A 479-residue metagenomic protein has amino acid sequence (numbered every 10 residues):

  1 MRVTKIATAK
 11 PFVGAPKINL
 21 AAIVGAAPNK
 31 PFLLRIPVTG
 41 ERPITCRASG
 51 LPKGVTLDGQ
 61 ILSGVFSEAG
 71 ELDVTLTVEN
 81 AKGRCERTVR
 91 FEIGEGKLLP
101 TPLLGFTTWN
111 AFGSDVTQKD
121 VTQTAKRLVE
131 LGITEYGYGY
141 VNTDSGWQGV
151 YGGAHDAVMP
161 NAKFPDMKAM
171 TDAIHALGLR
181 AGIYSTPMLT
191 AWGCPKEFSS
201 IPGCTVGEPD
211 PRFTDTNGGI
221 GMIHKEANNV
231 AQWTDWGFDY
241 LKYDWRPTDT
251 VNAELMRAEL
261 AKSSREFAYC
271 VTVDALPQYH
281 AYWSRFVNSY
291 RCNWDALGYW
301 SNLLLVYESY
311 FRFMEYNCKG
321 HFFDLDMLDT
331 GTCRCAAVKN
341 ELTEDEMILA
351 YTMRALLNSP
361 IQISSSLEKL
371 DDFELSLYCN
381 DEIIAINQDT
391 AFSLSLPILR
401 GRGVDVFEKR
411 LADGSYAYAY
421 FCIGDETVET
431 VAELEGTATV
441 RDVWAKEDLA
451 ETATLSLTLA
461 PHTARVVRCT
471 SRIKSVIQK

Functional and structural regions predicted by a protein language model:
T4-P16: Proline/serine/threonine-rich low-complexity linkers at boundaries of modular beta-sandwich domains
A15-P43: Solvent-exposed, low-complexity, repeat-rich "mucin-like" stalks and linkers
T39-Q60, R87: Surface-exposed or secretory-pathway low-complexity segments enriched in glycine-proline and Ser/Thr/acidic residues
Q60-A69: Extracellular/luminal low-complexity segments enriched in Ser/Thr/Pro
T122-T250: Aromatic-lined carbohydrate-binding/catalytic grooves of carbohydrate-active enzymes
V206-R212, T216-G218, V251, K262 (+1 more regions): Glycan-recognition surfaces
I348, R354-L357, Q362-S364, R400-E435 (+1 more regions): Carbohydrate-binding surface patches
E451-K479: C-terminal beta-strand-rich structural cap/linker in extracellular carbohydrate-active enzymes
